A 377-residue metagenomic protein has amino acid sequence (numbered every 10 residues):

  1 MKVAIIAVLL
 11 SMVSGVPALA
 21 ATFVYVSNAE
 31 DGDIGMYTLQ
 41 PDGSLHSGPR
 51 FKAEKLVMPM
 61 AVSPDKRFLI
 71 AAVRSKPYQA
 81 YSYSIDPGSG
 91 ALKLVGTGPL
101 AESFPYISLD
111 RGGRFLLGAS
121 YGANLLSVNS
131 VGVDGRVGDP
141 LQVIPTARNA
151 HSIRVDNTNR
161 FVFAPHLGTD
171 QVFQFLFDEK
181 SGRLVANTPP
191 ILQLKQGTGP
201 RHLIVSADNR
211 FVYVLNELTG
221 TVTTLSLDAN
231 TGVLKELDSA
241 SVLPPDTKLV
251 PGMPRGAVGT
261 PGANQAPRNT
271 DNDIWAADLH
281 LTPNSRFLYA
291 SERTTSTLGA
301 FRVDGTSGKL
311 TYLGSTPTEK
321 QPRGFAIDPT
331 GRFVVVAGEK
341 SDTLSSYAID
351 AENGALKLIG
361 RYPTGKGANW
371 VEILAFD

Functional and structural regions predicted by a protein language model:
A4-G15: Bacterial N-terminal signal peptides
A20-S44: An edge-strand/N-cap motif at the start of beta-rich repeat modules
A29, R74-S75, Y121, V131 (+7 more regions): Short loop/turn segments immediately following the C-termini of beta-strands
Y37-G43, Y83-G90, N129-R136, F175-L184 (+3 more regions): Short loop/turn segments immediately following beta-strands, especially the blade-tip and inter-blade linker loops
H46-K52, K93-G98, D139-I144, N187-Q193 (+4 more regions): A short beta-strand motif characteristic of beta-propeller blades
G48-G113: Blade-loop segments of beta-propeller domains
E54-D65, L100-F115, V143-F161, L194-N209 (+3 more regions): Beta-rich, blade/repeat-based domains predominating in secreted/periplasmic proteins but also intracellular
